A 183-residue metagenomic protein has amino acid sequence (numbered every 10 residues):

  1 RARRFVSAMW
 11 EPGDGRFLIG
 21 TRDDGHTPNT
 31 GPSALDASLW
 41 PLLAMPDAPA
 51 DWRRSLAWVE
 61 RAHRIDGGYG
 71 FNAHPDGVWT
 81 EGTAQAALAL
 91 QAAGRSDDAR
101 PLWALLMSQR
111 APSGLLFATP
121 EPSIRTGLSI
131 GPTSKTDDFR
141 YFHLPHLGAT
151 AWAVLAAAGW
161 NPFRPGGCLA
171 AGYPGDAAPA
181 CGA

Functional and structural regions predicted by a protein language model:
R1-A84, Q91-A93, P101, S108-T133 (+2 more regions): Extended ligand-binding clefts on enzyme/binding-domain cores
T136-H143, A180: Extracellular low-complexity, O-glycosylation-prone Ser/Thr/Pro/Gly-rich "stalks" and linkers flanking catalytic
L169-A183: Short, low-complexity, Pro/Ser/Thr/Gly-rich segments in the mature regions of secreted, periplasmic
